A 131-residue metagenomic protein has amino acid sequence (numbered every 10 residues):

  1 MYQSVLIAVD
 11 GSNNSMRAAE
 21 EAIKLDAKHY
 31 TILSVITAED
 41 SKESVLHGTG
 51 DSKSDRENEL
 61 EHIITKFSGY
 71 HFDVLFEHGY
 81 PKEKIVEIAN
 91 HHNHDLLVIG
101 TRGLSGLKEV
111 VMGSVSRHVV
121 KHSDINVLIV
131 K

Functional and structural regions predicted by a protein language model:
M1-V9, L60, T65, Y70-D73: Mobile, glycine- and charge-enriched loop segments and immediately flanking short secondary-structure elements within
Q3-L46: Small/aliphatic-rich secondary-structure junction motif
L6, T31, D73-L75, L128: A structural signal for isolated positions on well-ordered beta-strands in alpha/beta enzyme cores
K24-H29, F67-F72, I125: Short glycine/proline-enriched coil/turn segments at helix->beta-strand junctions
G50-E61: Short, surface-exposed alpha-helical segments at coil->helix boundaries
K66-L97: Structural beta-alpha unit
N90-K131: Gly/Ser-rich helix-loop-strand patches that form or flank binding pockets for ribonucleotide-derived cofactors
